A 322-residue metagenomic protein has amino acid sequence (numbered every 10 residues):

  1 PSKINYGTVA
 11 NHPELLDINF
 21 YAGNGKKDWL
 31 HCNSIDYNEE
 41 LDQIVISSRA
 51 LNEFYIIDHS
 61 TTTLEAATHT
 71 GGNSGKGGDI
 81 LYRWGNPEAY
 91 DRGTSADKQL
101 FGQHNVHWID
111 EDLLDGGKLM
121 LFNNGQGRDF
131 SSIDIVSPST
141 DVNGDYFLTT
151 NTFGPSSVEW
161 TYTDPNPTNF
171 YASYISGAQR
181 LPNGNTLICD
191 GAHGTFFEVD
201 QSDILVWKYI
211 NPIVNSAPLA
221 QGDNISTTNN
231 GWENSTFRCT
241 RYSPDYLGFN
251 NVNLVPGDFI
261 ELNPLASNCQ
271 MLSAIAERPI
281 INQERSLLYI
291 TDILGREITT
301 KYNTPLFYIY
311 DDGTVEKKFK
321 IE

Functional and structural regions predicted by a protein language model:
P1-L272: Histidine-/acidic-rich catalytic cores in large beta-rich domains
G75, L181, D200, D292 (+2 more regions): Acidic surface patches and DE-rich sequence motifs
G85, I210, Y302, F319-K320: Short clusters of small/polar residues that mark proteolytic maturation junctions
G184, H193-T195, E284-L287, T304: Short loop/turn microsegments at loop-to-beta-strand junctions
L254-E297: Residue-level detector of functionally pivotal "anchor" positions at catalytic/ligand-binding pockets or at interdomain
E297-N303: Conserved beta-loop-beta connector loops within the AMP-binding
P305-E322: C-terminal tail/sorting-segment detector
